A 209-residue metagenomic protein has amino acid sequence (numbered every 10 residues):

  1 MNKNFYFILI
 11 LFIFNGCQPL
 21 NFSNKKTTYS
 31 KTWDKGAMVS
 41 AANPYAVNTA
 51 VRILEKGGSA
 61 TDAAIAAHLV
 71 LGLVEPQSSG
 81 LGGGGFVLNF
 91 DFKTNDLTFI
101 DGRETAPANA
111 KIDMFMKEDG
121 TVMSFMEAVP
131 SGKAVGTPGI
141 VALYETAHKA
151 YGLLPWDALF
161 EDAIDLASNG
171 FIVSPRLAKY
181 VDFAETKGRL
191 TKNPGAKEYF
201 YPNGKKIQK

Functional and structural regions predicted by a protein language model:
N2-L9: Sec-dependent signal peptide recognition, specifically the positively charged N-region followed immediately by
N15-G16: C-terminal motif of bacterial Sec signal peptides marking the signal peptidase cleavage site
P19-N48, R52, A60-T61, I65-K209: Noncatalytic scaffold domains of N-terminal-nucleophile
